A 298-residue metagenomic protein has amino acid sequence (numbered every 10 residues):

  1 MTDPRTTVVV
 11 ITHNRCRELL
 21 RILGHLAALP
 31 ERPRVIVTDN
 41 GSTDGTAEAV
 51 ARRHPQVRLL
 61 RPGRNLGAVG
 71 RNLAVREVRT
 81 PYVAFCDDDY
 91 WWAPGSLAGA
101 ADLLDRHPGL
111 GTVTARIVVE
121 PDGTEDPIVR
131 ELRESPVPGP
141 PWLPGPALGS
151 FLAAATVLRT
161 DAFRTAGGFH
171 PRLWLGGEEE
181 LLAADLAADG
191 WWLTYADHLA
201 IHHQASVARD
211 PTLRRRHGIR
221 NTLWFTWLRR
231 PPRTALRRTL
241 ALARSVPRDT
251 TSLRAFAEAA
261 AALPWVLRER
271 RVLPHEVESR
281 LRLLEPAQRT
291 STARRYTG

Functional and structural regions predicted by a protein language model:
G24-P33: Short, acidic, metal-binding catalytic loop of nucleotide-sugar glycosyltransferases
H25, D39-E48, R64, Y90-A93: A conserved acidic beta->alpha catalytic loop
R61-V78, G99: Glycine-rich, basic loop-to-helix element that forms the pyrophosphate-binding segment of sugar-nucleotide handling
V83: Short aromatic/hydrophobic "clamp" motif used to bind/position activated sugar donors
P94-P127: Conserved donor NDP-sugar-binding/catalytic core segment of glycosyltransferases
E131-L148: Short, flexible, basic/aromatic active-site loop/helix in glycosyltransferases
G149-L158, A162-G167, R172-A200: A short, conserved alpha-helix in the catalytic core of glycosyltransferases
H217, P231-G298: Non-catalytic, C-terminal membrane-associated alpha-helical segments of glycosyltransferases
